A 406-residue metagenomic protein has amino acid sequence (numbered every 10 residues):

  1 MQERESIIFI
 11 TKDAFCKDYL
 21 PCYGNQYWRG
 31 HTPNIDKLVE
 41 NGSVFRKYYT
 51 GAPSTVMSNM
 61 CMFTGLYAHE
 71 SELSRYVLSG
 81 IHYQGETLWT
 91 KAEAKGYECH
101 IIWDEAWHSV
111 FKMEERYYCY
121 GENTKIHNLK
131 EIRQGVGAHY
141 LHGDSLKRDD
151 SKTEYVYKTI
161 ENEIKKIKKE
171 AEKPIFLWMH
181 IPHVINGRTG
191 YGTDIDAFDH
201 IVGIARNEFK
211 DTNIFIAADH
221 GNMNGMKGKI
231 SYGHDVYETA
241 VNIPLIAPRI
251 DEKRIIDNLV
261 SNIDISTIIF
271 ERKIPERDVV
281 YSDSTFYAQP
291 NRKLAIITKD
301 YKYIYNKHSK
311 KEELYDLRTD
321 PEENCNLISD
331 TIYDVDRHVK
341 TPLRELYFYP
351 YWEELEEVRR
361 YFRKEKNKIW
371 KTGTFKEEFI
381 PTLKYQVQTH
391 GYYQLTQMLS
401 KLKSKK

Functional and structural regions predicted by a protein language model:
M1-K406: Catalytic domains that recognize anionic headgroups
